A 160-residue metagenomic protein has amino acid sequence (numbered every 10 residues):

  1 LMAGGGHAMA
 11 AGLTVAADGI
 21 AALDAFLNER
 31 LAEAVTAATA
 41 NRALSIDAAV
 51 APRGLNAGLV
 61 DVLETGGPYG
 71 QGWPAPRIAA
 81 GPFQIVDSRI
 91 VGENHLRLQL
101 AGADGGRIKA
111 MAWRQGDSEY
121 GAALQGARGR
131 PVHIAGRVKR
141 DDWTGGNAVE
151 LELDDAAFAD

Functional and structural regions predicted by a protein language model:
L1-D160: Acidic, two-metal ion nucleic-acid-processing modules in DNA metabolism proteins
